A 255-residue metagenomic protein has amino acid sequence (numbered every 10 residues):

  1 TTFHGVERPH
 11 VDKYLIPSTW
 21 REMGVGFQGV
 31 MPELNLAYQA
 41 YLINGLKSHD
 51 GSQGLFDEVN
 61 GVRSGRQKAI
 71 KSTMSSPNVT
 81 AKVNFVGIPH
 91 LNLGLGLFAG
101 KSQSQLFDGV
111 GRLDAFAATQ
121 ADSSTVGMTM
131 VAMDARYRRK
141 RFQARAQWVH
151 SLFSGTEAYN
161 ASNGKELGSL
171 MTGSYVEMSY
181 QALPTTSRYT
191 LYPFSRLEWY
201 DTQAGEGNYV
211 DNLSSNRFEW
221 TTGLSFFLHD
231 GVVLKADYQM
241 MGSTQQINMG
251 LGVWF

Functional and structural regions predicted by a protein language model:
T1-N84, Q103, F107-A118, G252: Surface-exposed coil loops of outer-membrane beta-barrel proteins
T19, G87-P89, L228: Short loop/turn positions at the edges of beta-strands in beta-sheet-rich folds
N84-V86, G94: Charged, low-complexity intrinsically disordered terminal segments
L91-F255: Outer-membrane beta-barrel pore domains
